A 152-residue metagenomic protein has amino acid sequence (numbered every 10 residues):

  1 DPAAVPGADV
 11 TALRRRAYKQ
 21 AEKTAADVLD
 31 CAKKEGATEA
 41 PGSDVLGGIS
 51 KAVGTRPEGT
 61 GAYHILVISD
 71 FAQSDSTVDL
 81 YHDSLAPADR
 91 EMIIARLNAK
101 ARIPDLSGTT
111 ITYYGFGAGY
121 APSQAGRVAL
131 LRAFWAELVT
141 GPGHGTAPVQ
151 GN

Functional and structural regions predicted by a protein language model:
D1-A3, G47, S74-L80: N-linked glycosylation sequons
A4-A62: Von Willebrand factor
K19, E39-S43, A88, A125-L130: Soluble non-cytosolic domains of exported or imported proteins
K51-T55, K100, E137: A generic secondary-structure signal
A52, A62-D75: DG-centered beta-turn motif at the end of beta-strands
E58-H64, S107-T110, H144-G145: Loop/turn elements at helix/coil->beta-strand transitions in domains of secreted/extracellular proteins
A72-R127: VWA/integrin I-like adhesion module and closely mimicked acidic/polar interface patches used
T109, Y113-N152: P/S/T/G-enriched low-complexity
